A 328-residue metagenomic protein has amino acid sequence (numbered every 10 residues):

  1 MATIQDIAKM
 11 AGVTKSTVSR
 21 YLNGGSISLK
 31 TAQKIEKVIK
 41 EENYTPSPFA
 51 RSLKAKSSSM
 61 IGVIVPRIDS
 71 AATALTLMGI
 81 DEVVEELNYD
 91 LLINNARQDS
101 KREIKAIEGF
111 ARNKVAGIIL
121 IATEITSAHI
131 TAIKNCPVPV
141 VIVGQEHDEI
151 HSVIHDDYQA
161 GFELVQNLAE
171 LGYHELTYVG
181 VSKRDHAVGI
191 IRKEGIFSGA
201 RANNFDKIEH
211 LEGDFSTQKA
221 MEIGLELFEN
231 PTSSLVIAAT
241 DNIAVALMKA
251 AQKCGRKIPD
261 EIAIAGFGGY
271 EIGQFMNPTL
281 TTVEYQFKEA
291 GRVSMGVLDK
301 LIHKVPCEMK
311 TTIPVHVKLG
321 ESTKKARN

Functional and structural regions predicted by a protein language model:
M1-S59, R327: N-terminal helix-turn-helix DNA-binding module of bacterial transcription factors
A2, K40-M78, E86-L87, R97-D99 (+1 more regions): N-terminal helix-turn-helix/winged-helix DNA-binding helices and compositionally similar short basic alpha-helical
K15-T17, L53-D69, N167, E175-S182: Short beta-strand segments enriched in small/hydrophobic residues
E41, E82-L87, N135-I142, E146-N328: Bacterial carbohydrate/catabolite-sensing allosteric modules
A50, I104-I107, I130, V165 (+1 more regions): Short hydrophobic/charged patches on amphipathic alpha-helices used for structural packing and interfaces
E82-S127, T131: Central regulatory/effector-binding core of bacterial HTH transcription factors
